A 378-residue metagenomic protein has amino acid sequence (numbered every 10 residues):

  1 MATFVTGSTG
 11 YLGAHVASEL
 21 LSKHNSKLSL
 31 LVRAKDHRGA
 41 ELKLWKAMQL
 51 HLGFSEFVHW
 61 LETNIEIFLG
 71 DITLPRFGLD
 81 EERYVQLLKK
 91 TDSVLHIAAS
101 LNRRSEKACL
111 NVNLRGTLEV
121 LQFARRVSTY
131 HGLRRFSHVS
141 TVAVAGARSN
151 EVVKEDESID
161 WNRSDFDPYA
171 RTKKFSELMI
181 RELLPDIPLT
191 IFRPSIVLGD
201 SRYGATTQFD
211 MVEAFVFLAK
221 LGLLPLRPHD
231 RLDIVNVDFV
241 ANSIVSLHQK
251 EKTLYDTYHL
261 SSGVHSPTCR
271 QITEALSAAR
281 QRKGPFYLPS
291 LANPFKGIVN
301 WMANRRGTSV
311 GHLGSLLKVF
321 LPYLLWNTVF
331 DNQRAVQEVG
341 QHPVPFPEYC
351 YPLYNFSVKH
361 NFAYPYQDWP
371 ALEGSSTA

Functional and structural regions predicted by a protein language model:
M1-S93, I97, L118, Y130-L133: N-terminal Rossmann/SDR dinucleotide-binding element
N25, S29-V32, V329-A378: Amphipathic terminal alpha-helices
S93-I97, R104-N111, R115-P168, T190 (+1 more regions): Conserved Rossmann-fold NAD(P)-dependent oxidoreductase catalytic core, especially the SDR/UDP-sugar
S105, Y203, M211-F239, S243-L247 (+1 more regions): A conserved pocket-lining segment of Rossmann-fold NAD(P)-dependent short-chain dehydrogenase/reductase
L110, L114, D165-K174, F209 (+1 more regions): Short-chain dehydrogenase/reductase
E177-G204: Conserved beta-loop-beta element that borders a ligand/cofactor-binding pocket
V197-S201, L226-D230, Y258-P267, L276-S277 (+2 more regions): Glycine-rich Rossmann NAD(P)(H)-binding loop
L247-L316, P352-T377: Mid/C-terminal beta-alpha module of Rossmann-like enzyme folds, strongest in SDR-family dehydrogenases/epimerases
